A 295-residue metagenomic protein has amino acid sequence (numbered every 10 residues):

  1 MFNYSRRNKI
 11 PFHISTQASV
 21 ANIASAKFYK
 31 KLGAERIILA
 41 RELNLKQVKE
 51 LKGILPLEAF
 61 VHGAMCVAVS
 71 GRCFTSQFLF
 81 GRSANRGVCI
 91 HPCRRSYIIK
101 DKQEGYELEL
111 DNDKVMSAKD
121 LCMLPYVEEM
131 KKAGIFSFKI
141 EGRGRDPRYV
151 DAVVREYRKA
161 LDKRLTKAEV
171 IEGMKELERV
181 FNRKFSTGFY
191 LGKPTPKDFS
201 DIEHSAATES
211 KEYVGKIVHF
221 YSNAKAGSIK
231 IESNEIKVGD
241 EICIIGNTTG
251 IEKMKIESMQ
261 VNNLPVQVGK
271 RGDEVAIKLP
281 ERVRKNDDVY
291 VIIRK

Functional and structural regions predicted by a protein language model:
M1-F28: N-terminal active-site wall of soluble small-molecule enzyme domains
P11, K27, E35-K295: Surface-exposed amphipathic alpha-helical tracts and adjacent flexible/coil segments at the periphery of soluble enzymes
